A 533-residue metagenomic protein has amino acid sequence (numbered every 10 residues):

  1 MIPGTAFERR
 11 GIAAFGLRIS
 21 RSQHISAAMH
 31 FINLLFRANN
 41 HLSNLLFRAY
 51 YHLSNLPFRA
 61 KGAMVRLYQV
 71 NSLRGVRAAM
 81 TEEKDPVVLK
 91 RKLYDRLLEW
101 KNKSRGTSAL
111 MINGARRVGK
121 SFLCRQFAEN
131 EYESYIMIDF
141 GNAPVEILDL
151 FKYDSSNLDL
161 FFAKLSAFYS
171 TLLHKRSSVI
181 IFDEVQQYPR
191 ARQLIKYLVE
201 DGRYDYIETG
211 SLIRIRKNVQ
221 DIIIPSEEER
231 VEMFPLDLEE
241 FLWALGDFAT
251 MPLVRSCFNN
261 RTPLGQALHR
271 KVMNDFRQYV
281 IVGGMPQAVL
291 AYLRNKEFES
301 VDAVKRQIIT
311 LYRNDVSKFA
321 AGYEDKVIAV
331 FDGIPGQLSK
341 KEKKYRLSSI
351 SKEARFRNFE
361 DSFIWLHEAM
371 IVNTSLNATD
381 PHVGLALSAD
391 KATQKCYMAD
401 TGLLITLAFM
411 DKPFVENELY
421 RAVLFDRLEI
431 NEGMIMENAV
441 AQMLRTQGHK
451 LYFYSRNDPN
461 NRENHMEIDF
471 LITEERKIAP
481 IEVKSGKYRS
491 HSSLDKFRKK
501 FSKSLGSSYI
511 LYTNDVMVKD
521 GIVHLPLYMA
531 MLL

Functional and structural regions predicted by a protein language model:
G62-V87, S108, R117, Q126 (+4 more regions): A cross-kingdom feature that marks ATP-driven nucleic-acid transaction machinery
N71-K84, G246-M436, Q442, K450-Y452: Interdomain hinge/linker elements that couple catalytic modules in large macromolecular machines
V88-S104: Pre-Walker A adenine-sensing motif
K120: Conserved lysine of the Walker
L123: Hydrophobic positions on the alpha1 helix immediately C-terminal to the Walker A/P-loop
P144-L172: Short glycine-rich substrate-engagement loop in P-loop NTPases that contacts/grips substrate
D205-S211: Structural recognition of the conserved hydrophobic beta-strand(s) that form the central parallel beta-sheet of P-loop
I215-E229, L245-G246: Short regulatory helix/loop adjacent to the ATP-binding pocket of P-loop NTPases
